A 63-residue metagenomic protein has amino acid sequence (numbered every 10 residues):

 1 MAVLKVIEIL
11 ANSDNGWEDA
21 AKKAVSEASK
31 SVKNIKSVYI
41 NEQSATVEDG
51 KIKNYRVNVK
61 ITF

Functional and structural regions predicted by a protein language model:
M1, V32, D49-K53: A generic structural signal for short, solvent-exposed coil/turn residues that cap or connect secondary-structure
A2-S37: Short, well-ordered alpha-helical segments
A11-S13, E42, F63: Flexible glycine-/small-residue-rich
K33-V47: Charge-dense, low-complexity polyampholytic segments
S44-F63: A cross-kingdom feature marking charged/low-complexity
